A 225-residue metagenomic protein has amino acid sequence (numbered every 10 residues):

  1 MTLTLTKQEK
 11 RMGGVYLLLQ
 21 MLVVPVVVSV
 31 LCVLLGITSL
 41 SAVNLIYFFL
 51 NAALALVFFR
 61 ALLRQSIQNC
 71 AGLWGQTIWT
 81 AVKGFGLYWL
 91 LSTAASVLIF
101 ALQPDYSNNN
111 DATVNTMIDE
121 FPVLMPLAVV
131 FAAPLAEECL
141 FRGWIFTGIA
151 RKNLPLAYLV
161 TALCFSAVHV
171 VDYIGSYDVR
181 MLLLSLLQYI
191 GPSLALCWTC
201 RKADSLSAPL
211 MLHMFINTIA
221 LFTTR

Functional and structural regions predicted by a protein language model:
T2-L22, L63-V97, R151-L156: Interfacial transmembrane-helix boundary/kink motif in multi-pass membrane proteins
E9-G13, L17, L40, N44-F48 (+6 more regions): Residue-level signature of transmembrane alpha-helical entry/exit and packing/kink sites in multi-pass membrane
G14-L63, N109-D119, L124: Alpha-helical transmembrane segments in multi-pass membrane proteins
V24-C32, S96, F100, F165 (+1 more regions): Juxtamembrane/transmembrane-helix interface segments of polytopic membrane transporters
L31-A42, A101-P104, I149-L159: Membrane interface segments of multi-pass transport proteins and intramembrane proteases
I37-T38, S66-A133, G175, M181: Juxtamembrane helix-loop-helix connectors linking adjacent transmembrane helices in multi-pass membrane enzymes
V57-I67, T199-K202: Structural signal for the C-terminal ends of transmembrane alpha-helices and the immediately following loop
T93, P122-R225: Transmembrane helix-loop-helix hairpins at the membrane interface of multi-pass integral membrane proteins
